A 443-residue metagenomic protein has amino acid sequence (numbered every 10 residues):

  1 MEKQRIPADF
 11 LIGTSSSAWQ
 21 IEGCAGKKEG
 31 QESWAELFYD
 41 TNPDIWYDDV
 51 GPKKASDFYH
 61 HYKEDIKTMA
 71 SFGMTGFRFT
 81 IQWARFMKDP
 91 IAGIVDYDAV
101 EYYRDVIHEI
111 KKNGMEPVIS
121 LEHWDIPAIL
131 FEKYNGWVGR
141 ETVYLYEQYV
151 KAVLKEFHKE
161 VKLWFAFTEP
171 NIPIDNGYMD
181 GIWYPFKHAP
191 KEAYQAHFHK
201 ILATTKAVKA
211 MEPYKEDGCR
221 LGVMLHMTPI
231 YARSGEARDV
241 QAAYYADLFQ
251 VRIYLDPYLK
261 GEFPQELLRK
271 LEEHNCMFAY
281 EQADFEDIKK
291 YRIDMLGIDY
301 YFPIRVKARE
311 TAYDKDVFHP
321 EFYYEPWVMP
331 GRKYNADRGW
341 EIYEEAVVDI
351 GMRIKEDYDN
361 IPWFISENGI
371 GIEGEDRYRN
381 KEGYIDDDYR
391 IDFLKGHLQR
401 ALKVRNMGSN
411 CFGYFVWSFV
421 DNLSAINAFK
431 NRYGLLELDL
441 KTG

Functional and structural regions predicted by a protein language model:
E2-W46, A70, P90-I91, V100-G443: Active-site region of glycoside hydrolase catalytic domains
D9-L11, Y59, G76: A common structural microfeature
Y47-H61, V138-R140: Active-site mouth loops of central-metabolism enzymes
D57-E64, F72, I81, D98-D105 (+1 more regions): Generic alpha-helix structural propensity
H61-Q82, K290-L296: Catalytic domains of carbohydrate-active enzymes, especially glycoside hydrolases
I81-V95: Glycine-rich, proline-tolerant flexible connector loops at the mouths of alpha/beta enzymes
